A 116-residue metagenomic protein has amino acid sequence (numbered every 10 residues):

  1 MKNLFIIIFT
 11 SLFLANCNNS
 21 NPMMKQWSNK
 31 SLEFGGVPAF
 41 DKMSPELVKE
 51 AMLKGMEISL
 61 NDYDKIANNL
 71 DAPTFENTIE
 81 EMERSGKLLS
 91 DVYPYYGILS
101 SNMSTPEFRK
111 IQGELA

Functional and structural regions predicted by a protein language model:
L4-F13: Sec-dependent N-terminal signal peptides
C17-A116: Zn2+-dependent metallopeptidase catalytic domains
